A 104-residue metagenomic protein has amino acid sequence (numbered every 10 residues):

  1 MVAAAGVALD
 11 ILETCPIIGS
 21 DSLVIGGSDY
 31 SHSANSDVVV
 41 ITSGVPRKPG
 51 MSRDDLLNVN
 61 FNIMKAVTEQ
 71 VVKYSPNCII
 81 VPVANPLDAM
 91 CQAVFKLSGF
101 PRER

Functional and structural regions predicted by a protein language model:
M1-S36: Conserved N-terminal Rossmann-fold NAD(P) cofactor-binding segment
V2, G27, M51-V59: Alpha-helix capping and helix-loop boundary segments enriched in small/acidic/polar residues
A5, P49, Q92: Alpha-helical elements of the RecA-like P-loop NTPase motor core of helicases
V7-D10, V39, M64-V67: Short, well-ordered amphipathic alpha-helical segments that serve as non-catalytic structural scaffolds within diverse
V39-I41, P82: Redox-cofactor binding/interface segments in oxidoreductases and associated redox assembly factors
S43-V45: Conserved NAD(P)H cofactor-binding loop of Rossmann-fold oxidoreductase domains
R53-R104: Rossmann-like NAD(P)(H) cofactor-binding subdomain of soluble oxidoreductases
